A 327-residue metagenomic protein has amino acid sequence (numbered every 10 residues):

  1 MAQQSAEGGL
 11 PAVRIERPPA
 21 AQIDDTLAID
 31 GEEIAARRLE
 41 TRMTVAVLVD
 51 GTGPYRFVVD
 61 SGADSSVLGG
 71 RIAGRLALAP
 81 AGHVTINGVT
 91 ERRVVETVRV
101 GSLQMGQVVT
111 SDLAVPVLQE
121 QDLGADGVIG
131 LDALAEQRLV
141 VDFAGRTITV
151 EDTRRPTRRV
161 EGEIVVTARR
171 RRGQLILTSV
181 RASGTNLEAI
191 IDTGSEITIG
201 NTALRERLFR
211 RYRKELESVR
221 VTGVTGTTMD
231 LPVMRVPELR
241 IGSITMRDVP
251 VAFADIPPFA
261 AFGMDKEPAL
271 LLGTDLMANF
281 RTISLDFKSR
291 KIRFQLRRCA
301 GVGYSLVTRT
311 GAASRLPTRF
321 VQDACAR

Functional and structural regions predicted by a protein language model:
M1-R327: Pepsin/retropepsin-fold aspartyl endopeptidases
